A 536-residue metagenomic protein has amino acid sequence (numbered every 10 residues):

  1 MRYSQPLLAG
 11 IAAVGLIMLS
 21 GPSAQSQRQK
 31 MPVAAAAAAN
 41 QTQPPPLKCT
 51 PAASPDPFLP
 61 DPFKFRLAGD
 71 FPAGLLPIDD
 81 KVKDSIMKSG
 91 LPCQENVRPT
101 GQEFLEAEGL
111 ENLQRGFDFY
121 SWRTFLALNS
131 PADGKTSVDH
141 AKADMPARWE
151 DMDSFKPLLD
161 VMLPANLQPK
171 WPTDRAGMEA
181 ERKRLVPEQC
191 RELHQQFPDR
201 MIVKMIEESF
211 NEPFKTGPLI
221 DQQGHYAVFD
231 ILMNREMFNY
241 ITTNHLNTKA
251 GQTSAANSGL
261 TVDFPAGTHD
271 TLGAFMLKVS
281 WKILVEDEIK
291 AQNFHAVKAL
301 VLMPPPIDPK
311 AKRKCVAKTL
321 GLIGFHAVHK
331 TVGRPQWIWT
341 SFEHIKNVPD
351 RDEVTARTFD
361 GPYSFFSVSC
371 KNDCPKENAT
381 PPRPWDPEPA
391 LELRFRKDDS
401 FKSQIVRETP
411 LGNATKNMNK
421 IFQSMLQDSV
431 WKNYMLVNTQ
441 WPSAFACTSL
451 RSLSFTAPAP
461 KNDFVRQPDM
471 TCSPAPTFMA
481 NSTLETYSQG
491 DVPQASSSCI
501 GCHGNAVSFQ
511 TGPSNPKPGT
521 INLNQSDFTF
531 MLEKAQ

Functional and structural regions predicted by a protein language model:
M1-G10: Bacterial N-terminal signal peptides that target proteins for export
A9-M18: Bacterial N-terminal signal peptides
Q27-G501, A506-Q536: Conserved small-residue
